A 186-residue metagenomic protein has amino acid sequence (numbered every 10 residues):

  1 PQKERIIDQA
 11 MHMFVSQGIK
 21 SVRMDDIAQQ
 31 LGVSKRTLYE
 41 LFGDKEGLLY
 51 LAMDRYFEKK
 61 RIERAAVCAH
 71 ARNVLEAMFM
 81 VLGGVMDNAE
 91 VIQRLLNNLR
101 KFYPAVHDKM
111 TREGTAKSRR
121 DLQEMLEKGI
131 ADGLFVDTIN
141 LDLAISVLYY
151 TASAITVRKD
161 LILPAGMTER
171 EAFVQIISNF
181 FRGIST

Functional and structural regions predicted by a protein language model:
P1-Q17, S21-V33, G47: Basic, helix-initiating cap at the start of DNA-binding domains
I6, D44-Y50, K59: Short amphipathic alpha-helical segment with a characteristic S/N-K-E followed by hydrophobic residues
S16-I19, A69, V136: Helix-turn-helix/winged-helix DNA-binding modules
G32-F42: Short hydrophobic/aromatic patch on the recognition helix
L51, I62-V91, I145-L148, R170: Hydrophobic alpha-helical connector segments
E90-Q123, A131-L134, L143: Short secondary-structure transition hinges
R120, E124-D132, A165-T186: C-terminal peripheral helix-coil segments that are non-catalytic and often amphipathic
D137-K159, E169-G183: Hydrophobic alpha-helical segments that form the core of small-molecule binding pockets and/or dimer interfaces
